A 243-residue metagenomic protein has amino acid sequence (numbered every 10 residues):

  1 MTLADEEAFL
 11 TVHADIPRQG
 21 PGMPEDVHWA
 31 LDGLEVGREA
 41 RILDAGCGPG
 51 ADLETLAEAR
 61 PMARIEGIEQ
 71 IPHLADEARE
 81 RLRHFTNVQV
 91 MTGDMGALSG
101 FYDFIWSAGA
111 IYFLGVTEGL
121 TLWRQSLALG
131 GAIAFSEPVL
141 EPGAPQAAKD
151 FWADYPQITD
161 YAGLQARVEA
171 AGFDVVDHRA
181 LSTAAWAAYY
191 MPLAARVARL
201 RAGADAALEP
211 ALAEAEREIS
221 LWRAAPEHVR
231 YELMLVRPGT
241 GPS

Functional and structural regions predicted by a protein language model:
G20-R38: Conserved alpha-helix/loop element of class I SAM-dependent methyltransferases that forms part of the SAM/SAH-binding
E39-G48: Conserved class I S-adenosyl-L-methionine
P49-G96: Class I SAM-dependent methyltransferase SAM/SAH-binding core
G96-I105: A short acidic, Gly/Pro-enriched loop at the edge of an enzyme's catalytic core that lines a small-molecule cofactor
F104-T117: A short SAM/SAH-binding and catalytic strip from SAM-dependent methyltransferases
E118-A132: A short glycine-rich, Lys/Arg-flanked "PGG" loop and its adjoining helix->strand segment in the class I
E137-Y155: Short, glycine-/aromatic-enriched active-site segment of Class I SAM-dependent methyltransferases
R179-S243: Conserved Class I S-adenosyl-L-methionine
